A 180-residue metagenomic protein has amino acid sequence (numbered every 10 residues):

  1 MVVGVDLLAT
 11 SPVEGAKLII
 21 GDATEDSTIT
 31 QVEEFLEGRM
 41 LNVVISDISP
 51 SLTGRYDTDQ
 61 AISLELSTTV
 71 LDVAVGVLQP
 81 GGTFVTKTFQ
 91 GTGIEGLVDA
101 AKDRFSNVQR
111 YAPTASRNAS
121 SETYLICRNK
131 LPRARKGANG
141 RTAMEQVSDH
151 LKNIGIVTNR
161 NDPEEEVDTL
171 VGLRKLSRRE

Functional and structural regions predicted by a protein language model:
V3-T53: S-adenosyl-L-methionine
D6, D22, D26, D47 (+7 more regions): Acidic-enriched, low-complexity/disordered segments with a strong bias for Aspartate over Glutamate
S11-I19, V44, Y56-K136: C-terminal substrate-binding/active-site "lid" region of AdoMet-derived donor-dependent transferases
E14, E25, E33-E37, E65 (+5 more regions): Glutamate identity and glutamate-enriched acidic tracts
V32-R39, D47-S51, A74-Q79, A115-A119 (+2 more regions): Short C-terminal domain-edge/linker segments immediately following a structured domain
N118-E180: SAM/dcSAM-binding transferase cores
